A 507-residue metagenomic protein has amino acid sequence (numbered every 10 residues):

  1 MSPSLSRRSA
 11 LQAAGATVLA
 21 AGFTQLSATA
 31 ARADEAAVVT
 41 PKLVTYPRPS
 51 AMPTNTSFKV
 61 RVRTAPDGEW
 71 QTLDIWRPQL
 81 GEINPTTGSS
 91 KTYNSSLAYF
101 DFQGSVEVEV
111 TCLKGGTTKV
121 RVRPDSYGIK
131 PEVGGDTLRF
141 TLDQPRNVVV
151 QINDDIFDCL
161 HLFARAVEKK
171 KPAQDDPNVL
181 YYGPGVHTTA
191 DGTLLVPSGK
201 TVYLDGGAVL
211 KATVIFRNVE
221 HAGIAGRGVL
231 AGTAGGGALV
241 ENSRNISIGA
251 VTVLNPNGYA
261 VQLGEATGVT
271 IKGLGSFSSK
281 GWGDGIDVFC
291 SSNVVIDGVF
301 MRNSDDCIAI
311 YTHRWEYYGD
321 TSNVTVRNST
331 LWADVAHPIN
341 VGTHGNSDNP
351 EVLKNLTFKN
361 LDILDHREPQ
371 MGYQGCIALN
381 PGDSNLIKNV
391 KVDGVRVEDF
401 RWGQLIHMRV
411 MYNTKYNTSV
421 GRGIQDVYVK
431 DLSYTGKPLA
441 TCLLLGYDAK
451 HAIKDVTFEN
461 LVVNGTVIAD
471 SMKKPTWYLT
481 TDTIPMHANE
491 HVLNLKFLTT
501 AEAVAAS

Functional and structural regions predicted by a protein language model:
P3, Q25-A36: C-terminal segment of N-terminal export signals and the immediately downstream linker at the start of the mature
S9-A30: N-terminal export signals
A37-P172: Beta-strand-enriched, solvent-exposed domains that form extended recognition/catalytic surfaces
A98-F100, L138-L142, H187-T201, V209-A225 (+7 more regions): Extracellular beta-strand-rich solenoid/capping regions of secreted or surface-exposed proteins that bind or remodel
A164-V186: Low-complexity, Pro/Ser/Thr- and charge-rich linker/hinge segments at domain boundaries
A190-G192, K211-I215, G232-G237, P256-L263 (+9 more regions): Short glycine/acidic-rich loop motifs that flank beta-strands on beta-rich extracellular proteins
G199-T201, G206, E220-L230, R244-N255 (+7 more regions): Right-handed parallel beta-helix
E368-S507: Extracellular beta-rich repeat passengers
